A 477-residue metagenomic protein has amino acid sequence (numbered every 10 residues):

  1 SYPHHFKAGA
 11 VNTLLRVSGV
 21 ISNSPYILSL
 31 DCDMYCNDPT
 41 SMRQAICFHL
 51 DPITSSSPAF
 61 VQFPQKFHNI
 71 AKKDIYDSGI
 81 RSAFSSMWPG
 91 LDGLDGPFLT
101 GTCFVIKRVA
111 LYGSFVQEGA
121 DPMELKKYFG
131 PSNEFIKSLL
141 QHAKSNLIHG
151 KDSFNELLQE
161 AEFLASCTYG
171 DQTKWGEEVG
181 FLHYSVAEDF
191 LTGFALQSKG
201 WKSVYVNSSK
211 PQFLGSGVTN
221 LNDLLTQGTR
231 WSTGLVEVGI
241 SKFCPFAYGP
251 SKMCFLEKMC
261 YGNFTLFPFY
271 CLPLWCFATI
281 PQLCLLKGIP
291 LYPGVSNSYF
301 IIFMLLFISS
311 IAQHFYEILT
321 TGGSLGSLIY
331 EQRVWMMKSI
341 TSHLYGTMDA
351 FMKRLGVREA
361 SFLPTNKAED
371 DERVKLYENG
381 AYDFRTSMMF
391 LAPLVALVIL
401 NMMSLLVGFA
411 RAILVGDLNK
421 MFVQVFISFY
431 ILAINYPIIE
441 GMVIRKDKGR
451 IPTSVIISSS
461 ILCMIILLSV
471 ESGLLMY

Functional and structural regions predicted by a protein language model:
S1-Y261: Internal catalytic domains of large membrane-associated glycosyltransferases
L164, N220-L224, R230-F426, I438-S459: Basic/Trp-rich segment in TM-proximal cytosolic loops or flexible interdomain/linker regions
L432, K446, M464-I466: Long, low-complexity, polyampholytic intrinsically disordered regions
S454-S472: Final/C-terminal transmembrane alpha-helix of multipass membrane proteins
L474-Y477: A short beta-strand->alpha-helix segment at the C-terminal rim of the class III nucleotidyl cyclase catalytic domain
